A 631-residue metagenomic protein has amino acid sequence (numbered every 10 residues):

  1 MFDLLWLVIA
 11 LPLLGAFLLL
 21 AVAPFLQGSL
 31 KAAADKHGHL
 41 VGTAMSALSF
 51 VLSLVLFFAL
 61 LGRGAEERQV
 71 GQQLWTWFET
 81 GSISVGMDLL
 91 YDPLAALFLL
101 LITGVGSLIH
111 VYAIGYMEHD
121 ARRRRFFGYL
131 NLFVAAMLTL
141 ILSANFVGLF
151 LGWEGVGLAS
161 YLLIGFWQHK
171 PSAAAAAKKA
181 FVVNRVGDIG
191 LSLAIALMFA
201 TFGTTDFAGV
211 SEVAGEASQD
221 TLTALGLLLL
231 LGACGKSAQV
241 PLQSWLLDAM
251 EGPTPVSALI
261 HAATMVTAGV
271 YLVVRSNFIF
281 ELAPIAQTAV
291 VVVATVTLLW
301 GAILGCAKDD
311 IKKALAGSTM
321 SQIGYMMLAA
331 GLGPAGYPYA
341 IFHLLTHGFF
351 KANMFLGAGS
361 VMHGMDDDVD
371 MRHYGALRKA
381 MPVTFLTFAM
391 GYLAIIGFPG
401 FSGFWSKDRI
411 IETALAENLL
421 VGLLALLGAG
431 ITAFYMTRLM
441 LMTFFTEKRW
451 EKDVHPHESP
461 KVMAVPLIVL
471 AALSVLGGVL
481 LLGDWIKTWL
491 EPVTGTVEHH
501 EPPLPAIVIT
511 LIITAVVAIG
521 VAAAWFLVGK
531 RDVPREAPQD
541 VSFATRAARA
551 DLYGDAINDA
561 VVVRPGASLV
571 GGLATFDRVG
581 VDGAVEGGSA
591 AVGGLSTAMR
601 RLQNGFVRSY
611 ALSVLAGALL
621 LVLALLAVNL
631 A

Functional and structural regions predicted by a protein language model:
M1-W6, V22-G128, T201-Q219, S244 (+3 more regions): Transmembrane helix-loop-helix hairpins at membrane boundaries of multipass inner-membrane proteins
I9-G28, S107-L108, C234, L298: N-terminal signal-anchor/start-transfer transmembrane helix
A44-L61, G187-A196, G391-I395, P466-W485 (+2 more regions): Hydrophobic alpha-helical membrane-insertion segments
F50-L54, K351, G430-R438, A515-E536: Hydrophobic alpha-helical membrane-embedded segments
E66-I83, A208-A214, S406-T413, D484-L504: Membrane-interfacial helical/loop segments at transmembrane boundaries in membrane proteins
S82, W485-V508, G529-A631: Aromatic-capped, Gly/Pro-kinked transmembrane alpha-helices
A95, L100-G152, L158-V462, L473 (+1 more regions): Hydrophobic transmembrane alpha-helices and their helix-loop junctions in integral membrane proteins
T446, P456-V521: Hard-cation-handling environments
